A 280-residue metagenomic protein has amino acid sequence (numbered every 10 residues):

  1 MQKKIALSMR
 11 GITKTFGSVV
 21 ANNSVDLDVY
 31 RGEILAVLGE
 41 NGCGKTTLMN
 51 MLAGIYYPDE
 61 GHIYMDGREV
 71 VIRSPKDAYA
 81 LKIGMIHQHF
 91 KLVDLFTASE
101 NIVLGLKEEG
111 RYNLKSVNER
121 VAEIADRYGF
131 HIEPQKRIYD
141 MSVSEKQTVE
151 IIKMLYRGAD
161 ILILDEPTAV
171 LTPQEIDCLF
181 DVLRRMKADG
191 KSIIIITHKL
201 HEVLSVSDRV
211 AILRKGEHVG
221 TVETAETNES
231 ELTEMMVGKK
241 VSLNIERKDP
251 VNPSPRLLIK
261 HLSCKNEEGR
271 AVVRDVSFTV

Functional and structural regions predicted by a protein language model:
Q2-V280: Glycine-rich phosphate-binding loops of nucleotide-dependent enzymes
